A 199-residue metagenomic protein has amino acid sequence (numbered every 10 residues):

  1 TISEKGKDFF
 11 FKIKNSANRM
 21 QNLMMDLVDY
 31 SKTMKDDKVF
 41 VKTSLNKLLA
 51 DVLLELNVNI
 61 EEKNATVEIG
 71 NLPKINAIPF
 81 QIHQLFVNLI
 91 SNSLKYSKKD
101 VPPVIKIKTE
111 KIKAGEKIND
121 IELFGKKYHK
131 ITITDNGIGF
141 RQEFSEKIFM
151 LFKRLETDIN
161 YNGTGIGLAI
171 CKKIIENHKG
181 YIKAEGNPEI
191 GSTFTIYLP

Functional and structural regions predicted by a protein language model:
N15-M20: Short alpha-helical segment of the dimerization/phosphotransfer core of two-component systems
V39-L54, K106-T109: A conserved beta-strand-to-alpha-helix junction within the catalytic ATP-binding
V52, E61-N76, E110-I112: Conserved catalytic submotifs in the C-terminal HATPase_c
S93-S97: Short helix-loop "hinge" at the ATP-lid/N-box region of the Bergerat-fold HATPase_c
F124-I131, F140-F152: Short conserved segment of the HATPase_c
G167, C171: Short alpha-helical Gxxx[C/S/T] motif in the catalytic ATP-binding
K179-E185: Glycine-rich ATP-binding loops of the HATPase_c
